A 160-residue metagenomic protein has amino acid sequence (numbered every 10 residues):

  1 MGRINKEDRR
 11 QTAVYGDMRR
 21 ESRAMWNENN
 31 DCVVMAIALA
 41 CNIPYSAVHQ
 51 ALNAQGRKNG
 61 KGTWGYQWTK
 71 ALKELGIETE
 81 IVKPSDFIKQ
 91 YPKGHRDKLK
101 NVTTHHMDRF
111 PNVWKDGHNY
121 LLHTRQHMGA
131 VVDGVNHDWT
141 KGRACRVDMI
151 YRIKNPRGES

Functional and structural regions predicted by a protein language model:
M1-I81, S160: Active-site nucleophile-adjacent alpha helix/oxyanion-hole segment immediately C-terminal to the catalytic cysteine
Y15-M18, D31, M35, M128 (+2 more regions): Residue-level signal for functionally critical sites in structured catalytic/ligand-binding pockets
G56-Q126, V132-K141: Conserved active-site-adjacent core of cysteine acyl-enzyme catalytic domains
N136-S160: Noncatalytic regulatory segments and standalone regulatory/sensor domains
